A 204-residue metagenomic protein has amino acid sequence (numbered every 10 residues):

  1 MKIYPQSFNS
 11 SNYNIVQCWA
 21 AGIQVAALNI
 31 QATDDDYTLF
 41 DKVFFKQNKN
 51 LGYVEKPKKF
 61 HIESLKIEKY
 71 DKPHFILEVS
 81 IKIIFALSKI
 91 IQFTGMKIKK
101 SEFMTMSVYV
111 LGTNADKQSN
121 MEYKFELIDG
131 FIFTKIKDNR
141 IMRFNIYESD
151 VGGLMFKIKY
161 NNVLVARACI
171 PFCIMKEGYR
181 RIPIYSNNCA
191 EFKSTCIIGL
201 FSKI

Functional and structural regions predicted by a protein language model:
M1-F40, F45-N48: Catalytic and substrate-binding clefts that recognize carbohydrates or anionic sugar/phosphate headgroups
F8-N14, E63-Y70, K89-G95, F125-D129 (+2 more regions): Eukaryotic intrinsically disordered and solvent-exposed regulatory patches
Y37-F44, Y147-I204: C2-type phospholipid-binding modules
L39, K46-L65: Long, highly charged low-complexity segments enriched in Glu/Asp and Lys/Arg with interspersed Ser/Thr
K59-G112, R143-S149, K203: C2/C2-like lipid-binding beta-sandwich modules
Y109-D116, N161: Change "in extracellular beta-sheet-rich domains … of secreted and cell-surface proteins" to "in beta-sheet-rich domains
Q118-F133, I170: Solvent-exposed serine/threonine-rich low-complexity stretches and specific carbohydrate-binding patches
F133-Y147, C169-I170: Exposed aromatic-hydrophobic patches
